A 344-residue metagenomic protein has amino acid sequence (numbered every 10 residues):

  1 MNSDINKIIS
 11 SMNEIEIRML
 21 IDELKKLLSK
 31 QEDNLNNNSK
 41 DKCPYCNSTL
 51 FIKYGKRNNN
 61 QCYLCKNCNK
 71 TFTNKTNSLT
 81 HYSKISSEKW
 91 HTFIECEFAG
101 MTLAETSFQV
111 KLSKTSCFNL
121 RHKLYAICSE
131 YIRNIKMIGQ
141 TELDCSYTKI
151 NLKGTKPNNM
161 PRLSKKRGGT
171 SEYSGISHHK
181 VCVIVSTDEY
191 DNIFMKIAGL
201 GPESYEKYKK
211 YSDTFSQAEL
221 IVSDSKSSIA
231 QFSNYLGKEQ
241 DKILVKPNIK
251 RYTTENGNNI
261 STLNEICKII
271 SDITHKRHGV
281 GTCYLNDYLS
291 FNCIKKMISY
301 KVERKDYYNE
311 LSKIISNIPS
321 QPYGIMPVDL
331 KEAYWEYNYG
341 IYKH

Functional and structural regions predicted by a protein language model:
M1-H344: Residue-level recognition of single "structural anchor" positions that define or cap local secondary structure
